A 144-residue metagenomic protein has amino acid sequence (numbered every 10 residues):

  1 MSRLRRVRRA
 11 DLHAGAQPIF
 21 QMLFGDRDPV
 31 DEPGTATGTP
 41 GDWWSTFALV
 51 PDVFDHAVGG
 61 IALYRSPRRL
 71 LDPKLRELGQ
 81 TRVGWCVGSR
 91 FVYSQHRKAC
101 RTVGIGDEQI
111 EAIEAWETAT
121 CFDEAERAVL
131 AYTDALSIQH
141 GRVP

Functional and structural regions predicted by a protein language model:
M1-P73: Secretory/endomembrane lumenal or extracellular ectodomains immediately following the signal peptide
V30-D31, I105-I113: Short, surface-exposed acidic
G34-T35, D52-V58, G88-Y93, I138-P144: Short acidic alpha-helix initiation/capping motifs at coil-to-helix transition points, especially at protein N-termini
W44-S45, I61-A62, Q80, R97-R101 (+1 more regions): Amphipathic alpha-helical segments within well-ordered protein domains
V53-H56, E77-E108: Conserved alpha-helical segments that form or flank metal/cofactor-binding pockets of metalloenzymes
L71-D72, G104-E108, P144: Helix N-cap / loop-to-helix initiation motif
I113-E124: Acidic/His metal-coordination segments adjacent to aromatic residues that form catalytic metal sites in metalloenzymes
D123-P144: Acidic/histidine-rich alpha-helical segments that form the ligand environment of transition-metal centers
